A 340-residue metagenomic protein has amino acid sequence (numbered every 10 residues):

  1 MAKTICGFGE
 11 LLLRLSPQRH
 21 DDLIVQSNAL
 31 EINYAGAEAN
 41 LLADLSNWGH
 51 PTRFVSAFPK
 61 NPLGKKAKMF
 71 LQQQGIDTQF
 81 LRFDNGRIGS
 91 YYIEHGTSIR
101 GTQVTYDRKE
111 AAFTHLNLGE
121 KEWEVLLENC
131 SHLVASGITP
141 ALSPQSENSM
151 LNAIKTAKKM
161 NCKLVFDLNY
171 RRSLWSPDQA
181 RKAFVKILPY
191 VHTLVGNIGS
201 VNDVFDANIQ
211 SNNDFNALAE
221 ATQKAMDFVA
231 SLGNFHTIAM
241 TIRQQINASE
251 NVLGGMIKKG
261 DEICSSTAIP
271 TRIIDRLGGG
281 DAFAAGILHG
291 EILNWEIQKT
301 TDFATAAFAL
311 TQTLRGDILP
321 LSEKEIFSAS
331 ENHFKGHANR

Functional and structural regions predicted by a protein language model:
M1-I76, T97-I99, N117-L118, R272-I273 (+1 more regions): Glycine-rich phosphate/adenosyl-contacting loop at the front of the ribokinase-like
F8-D22, E250-S265: Acidic-glycine-rich active-site phosphate/pyrophosphate-binding loop
G9-L11, I138, L168, A282: Active-site metal-binding loops of divalent metal-dependent hydrolases
L45, N197, G280: Short, conserved phosphate/pyrophosphate- and ester-handling motifs at nucleotide-, phospho-/glycolipid
P51-P140, I326-R340: Conserved N-terminal subdomain of the carbohydrate kinase-like
M160, L174-G260: Conserved phosphate/ATP/ADP-binding segment of small-molecule kinases
N161-L168: Short beta-strand/loop segments at the ligand-binding rim of alpha/beta enzyme cores
T267-H333, H337-R340: Conserved post-catalytic alpha-helical subdomain immediately downstream of the catalytic base and nucleotide-binding
